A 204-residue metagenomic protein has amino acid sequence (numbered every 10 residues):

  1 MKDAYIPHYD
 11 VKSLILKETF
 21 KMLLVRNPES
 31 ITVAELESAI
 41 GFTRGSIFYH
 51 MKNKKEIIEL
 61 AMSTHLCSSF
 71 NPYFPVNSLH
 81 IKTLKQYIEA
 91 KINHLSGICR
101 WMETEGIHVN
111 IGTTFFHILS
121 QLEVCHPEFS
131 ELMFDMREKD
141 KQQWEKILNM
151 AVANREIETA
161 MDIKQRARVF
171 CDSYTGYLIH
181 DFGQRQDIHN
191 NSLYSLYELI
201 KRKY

Functional and structural regions predicted by a protein language model:
K2, A90-W101, Q142, K146-A153 (+1 more regions): C-terminal peripheral helix-coil segments that are non-catalytic and often amphipathic
K2-D3, L14, M22-T64: Helix-turn-helix
I6, K52-E56, L60, S78-K82 (+4 more regions): Residues in soluble alpha-helical coiled-coils and helical-bundle/repeat scaffolds
K12, M62, L66, S130-K141 (+1 more regions): Amphipathic, non-transmembrane alpha-helical scaffold segments
L14, E18-R26, P72, V169 (+1 more regions): Solvent-exposed, amphipathic alpha-helical segments
L60, F74-G112, I163-F170: Hydrophobic alpha-helical connector segments
Q86, I107-H117, L122-N154: Amphipathic alpha-helical packing segments from all-alpha helical-bundle domains
